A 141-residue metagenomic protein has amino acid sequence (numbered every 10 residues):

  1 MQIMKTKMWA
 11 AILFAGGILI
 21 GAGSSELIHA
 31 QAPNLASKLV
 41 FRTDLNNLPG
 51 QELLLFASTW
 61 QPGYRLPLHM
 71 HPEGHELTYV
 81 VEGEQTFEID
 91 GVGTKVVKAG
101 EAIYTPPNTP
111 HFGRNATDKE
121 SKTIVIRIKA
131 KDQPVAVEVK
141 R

Functional and structural regions predicted by a protein language model:
Q2-A57, T94-V96, Y104, R114 (+1 more regions): A short, N-terminal "cap"/entry segment at the start of jelly-roll beta-barrel domains of the cupin/DSBH fold
N47, P62, T86, G100-A102 (+3 more regions): Extracytoplasmic low-complexity repetitive segments enriched in small/polar residues
G50-Q51, Y64-Y79: A short beta-loop-beta micro-motif enriched in histidine and acidic residues
L55-T59, L77, A102-Y104, V125: Conserved hydrophobic/aromatic beta-strand scaffold that supports enzyme active sites
W60-P62, G91-N108: Short acidic-glycine-tyrosine-enriched beta hairpin
L66-H71, I89, R114-A116, E138: Short histidine-centered beta-strand/loop micro-motifs that create catalytic or ligand/metal-coordination sites
E73-G91, E101: Glycine- and acidic-residue-biased ligand/ion/polar-headgroup-sensing regions
N108-P134: Ligand-binding loop in jelly-roll beta-barrel domains
